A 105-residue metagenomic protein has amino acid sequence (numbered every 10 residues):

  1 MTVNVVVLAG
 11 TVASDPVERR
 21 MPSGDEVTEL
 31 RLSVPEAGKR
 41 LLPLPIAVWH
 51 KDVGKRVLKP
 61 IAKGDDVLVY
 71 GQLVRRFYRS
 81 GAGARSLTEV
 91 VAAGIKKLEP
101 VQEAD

Functional and structural regions predicted by a protein language model:
M1-D105: Single-stranded nucleic acid-binding surfaces, predominantly the OB-fold ssDNA-binding core
